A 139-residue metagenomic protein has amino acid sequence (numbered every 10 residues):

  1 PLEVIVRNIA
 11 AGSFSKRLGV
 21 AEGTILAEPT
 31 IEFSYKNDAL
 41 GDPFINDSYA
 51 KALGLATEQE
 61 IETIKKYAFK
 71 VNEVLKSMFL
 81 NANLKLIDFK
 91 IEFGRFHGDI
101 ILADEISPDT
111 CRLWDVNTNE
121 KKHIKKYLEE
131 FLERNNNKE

Functional and structural regions predicted by a protein language model:
P1-D88, G94-E139: Acidic/polar, glycine-anchored loop/turn motif associated with catalytic or activation segments that engage anionic
